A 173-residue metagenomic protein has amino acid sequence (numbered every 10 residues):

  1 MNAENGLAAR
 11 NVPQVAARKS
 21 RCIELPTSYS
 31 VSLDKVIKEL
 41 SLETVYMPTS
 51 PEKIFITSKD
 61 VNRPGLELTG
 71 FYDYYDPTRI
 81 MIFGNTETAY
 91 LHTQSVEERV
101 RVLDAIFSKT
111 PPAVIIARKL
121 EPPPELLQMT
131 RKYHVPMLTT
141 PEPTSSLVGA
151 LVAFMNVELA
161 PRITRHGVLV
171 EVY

Functional and structural regions predicted by a protein language model:
E4-F107: Gly/Thr-rich phosphate-binding loop signature of adenosyl cofactor/nucleotide-binding cores
D73-I82, T86-R162: Feature captures the catalytic cores and cofactor-binding loops of soluble hydro-lyases/lyases that act on carboxylate
I163-Y173: Walker A (P-loop) phosphate-binding motif
